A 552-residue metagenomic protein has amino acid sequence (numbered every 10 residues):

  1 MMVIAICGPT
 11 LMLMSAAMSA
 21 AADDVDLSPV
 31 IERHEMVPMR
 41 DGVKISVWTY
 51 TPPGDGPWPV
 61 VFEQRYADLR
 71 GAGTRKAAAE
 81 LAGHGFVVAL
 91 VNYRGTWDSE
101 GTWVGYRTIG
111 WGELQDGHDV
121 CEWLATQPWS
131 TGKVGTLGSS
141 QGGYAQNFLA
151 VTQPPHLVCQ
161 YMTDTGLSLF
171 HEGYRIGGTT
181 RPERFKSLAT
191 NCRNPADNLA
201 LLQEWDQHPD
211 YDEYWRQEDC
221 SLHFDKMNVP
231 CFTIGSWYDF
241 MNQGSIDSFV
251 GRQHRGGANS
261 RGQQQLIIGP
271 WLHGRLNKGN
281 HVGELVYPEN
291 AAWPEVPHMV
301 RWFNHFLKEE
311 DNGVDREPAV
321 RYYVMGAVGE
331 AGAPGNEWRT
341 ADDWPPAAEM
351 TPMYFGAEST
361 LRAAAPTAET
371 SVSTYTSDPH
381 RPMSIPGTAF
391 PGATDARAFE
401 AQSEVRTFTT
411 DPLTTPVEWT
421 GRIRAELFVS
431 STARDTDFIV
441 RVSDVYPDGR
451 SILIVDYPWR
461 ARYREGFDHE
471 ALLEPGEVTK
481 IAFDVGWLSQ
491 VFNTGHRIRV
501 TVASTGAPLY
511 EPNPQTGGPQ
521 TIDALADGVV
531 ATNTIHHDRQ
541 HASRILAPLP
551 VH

Functional and structural regions predicted by a protein language model:
M1-A16: Bacterial N-terminal signal peptides
A22-G54, T409-T415: N-terminal cap/lid segment of alpha/beta-hydrolase-fold proteins
P52-A125, L167-S168, G173-R175, N277-V286 (+5 more regions): Cap/lid segment of the alpha/beta-hydrolase catalytic domain
E63, Q115, E122-N191, D206-Q207 (+1 more regions): Primarily recognizes the serine-hydrolase "nucleophile elbow" in alpha/beta-hydrolase and SGNH/GDSL folds
L90, Q146, C159, S260-E289: Catalytic cores of eukaryotic secretory-pathway lumenal/extracellular enzymes that build and remodel glycoconjugates
L137, Y161-D164, I234, I267-P270 (+1 more regions): Alpha/beta-hydrolase-fold catalytic nucleophile elbow
Q207-L266, W419, V491: Serine-hydrolase catalytic core
H281-H552: C-terminal, loop-rich substrate-recognition/catalytic regions characterized by aromatic stacking residues
